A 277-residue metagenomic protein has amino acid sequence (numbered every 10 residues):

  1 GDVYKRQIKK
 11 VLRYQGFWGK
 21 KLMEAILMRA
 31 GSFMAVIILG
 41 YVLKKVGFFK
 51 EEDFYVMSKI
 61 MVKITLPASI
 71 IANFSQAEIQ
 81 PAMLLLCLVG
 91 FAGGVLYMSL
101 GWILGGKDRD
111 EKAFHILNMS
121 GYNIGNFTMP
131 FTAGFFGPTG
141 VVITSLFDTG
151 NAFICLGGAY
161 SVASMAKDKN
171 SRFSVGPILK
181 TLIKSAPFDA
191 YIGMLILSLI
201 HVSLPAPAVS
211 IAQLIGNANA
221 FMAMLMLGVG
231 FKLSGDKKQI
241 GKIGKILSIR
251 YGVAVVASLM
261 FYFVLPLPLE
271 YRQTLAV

Functional and structural regions predicted by a protein language model:
G1-Y4: Short, small-residue-biased leader/transition segments that mark boundaries at the very start of proteins
K9-K10, F17-V277: Alpha-helical transmembrane segments of multi-pass small-molecule/ion transporters
